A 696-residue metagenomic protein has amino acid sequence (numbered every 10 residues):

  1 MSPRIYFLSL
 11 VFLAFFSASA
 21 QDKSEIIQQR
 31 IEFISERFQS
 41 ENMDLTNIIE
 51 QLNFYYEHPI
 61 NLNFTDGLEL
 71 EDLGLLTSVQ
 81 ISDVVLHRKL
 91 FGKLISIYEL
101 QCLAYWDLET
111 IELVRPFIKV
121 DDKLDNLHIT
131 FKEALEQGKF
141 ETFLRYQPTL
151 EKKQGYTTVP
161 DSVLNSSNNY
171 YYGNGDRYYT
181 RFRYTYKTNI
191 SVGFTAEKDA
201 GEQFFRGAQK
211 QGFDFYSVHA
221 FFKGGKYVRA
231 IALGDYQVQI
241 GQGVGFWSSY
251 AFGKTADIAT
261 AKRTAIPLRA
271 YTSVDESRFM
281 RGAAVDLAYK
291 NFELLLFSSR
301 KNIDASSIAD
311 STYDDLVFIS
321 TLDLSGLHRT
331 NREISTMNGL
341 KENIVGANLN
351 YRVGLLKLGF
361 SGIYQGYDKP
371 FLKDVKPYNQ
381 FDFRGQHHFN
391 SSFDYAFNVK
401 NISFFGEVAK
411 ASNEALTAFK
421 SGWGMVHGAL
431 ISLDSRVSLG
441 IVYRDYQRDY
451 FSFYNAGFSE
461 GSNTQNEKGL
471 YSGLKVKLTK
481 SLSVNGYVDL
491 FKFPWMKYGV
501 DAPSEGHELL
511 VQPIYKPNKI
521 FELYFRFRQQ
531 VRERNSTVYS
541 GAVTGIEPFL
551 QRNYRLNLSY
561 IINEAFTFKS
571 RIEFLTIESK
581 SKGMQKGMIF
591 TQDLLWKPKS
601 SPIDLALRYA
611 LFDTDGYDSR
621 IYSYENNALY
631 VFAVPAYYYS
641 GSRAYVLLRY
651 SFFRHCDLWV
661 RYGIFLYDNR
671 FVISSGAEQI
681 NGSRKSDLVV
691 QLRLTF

Functional and structural regions predicted by a protein language model:
M1-E25, F696: Bacterial Sec-dependent N-terminal signal peptides
D22, Q39-N53, L90-K93, Y98-G138 (+2 more regions): Alpha-helical interaction/regulatory segments in DNA maintenance proteins
L45-I95, V114-K119, K198, E202: Amphipathic, charged-and-aliphatic alpha-helical interface segments that function as noncatalytic docking
F131-S166, Y184, T188-F194, I231 (+2 more regions): Transmembrane beta-strand segments of Gram-negative outer membrane beta-barrel proteins
Y171-G175, R278-M280, S335-V375, N379-F696: Exposed, low-structure sequence patches enriched in small/polar residues
T188, V192-V228, F252-T255, L416-S421: Surface-exposed loop and membrane-interface regions of Gram-negative outer-membrane beta-barrel proteins
Q211-D304, I431-S452, S601-Y617: Outer membrane beta-barrel
